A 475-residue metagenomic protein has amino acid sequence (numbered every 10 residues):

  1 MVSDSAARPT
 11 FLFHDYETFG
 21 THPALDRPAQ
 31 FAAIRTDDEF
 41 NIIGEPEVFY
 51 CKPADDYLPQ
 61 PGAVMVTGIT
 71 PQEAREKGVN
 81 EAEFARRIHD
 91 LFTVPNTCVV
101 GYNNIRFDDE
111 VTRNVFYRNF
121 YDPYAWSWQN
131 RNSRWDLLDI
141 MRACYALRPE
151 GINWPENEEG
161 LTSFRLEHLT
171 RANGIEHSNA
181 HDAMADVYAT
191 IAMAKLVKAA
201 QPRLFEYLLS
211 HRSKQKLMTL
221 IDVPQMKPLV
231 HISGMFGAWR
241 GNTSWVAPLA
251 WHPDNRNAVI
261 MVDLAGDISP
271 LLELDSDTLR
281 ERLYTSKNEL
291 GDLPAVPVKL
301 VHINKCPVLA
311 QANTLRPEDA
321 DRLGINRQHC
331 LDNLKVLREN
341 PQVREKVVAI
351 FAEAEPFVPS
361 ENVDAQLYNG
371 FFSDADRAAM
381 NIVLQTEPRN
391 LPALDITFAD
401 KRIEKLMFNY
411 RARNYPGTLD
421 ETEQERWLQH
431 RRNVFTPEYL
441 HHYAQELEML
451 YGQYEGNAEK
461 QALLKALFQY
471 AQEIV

Functional and structural regions predicted by a protein language model:
M1-F11: N-terminal accessory regions of nucleic-acid-interacting proteins
P9, D26-A29, R35-T36, N41-I69 (+5 more regions): Metal-dependent phosphoesterase core characteristic of DEDDh/y 3'-5' exonuclease domains
F13-D15, D263: Short hydrophobic beta-strand that contains or immediately precedes a catalytic carboxylate
E17-A24: Short acidic, Gly/Ser-rich segments with clustered Asp/Glu that frequently serve as metal-coordination loops in enzyme
T67-F84, L91: Metal-dependent phosphoesterase signature
S210-L290: Acidic catalytic cores of enzymes that act on phosphate-bearing nucleotides/polynucleotides
P253-H430: Long, charge-rich C-terminal accessory regions
E423-V475: C-terminal non-catalytic accessory extensions
